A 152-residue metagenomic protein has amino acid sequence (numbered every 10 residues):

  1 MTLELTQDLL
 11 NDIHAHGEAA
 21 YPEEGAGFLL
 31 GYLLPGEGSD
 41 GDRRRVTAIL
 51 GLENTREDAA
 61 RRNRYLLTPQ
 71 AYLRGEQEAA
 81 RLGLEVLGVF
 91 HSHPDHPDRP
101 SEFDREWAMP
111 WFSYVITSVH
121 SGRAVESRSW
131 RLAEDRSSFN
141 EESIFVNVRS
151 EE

Functional and structural regions predicted by a protein language model:
M1-V86, P94-E152: Conserved beta-strand-loop surface patch within small alpha/beta domains used for substrate/adaptor or ligand engagement
